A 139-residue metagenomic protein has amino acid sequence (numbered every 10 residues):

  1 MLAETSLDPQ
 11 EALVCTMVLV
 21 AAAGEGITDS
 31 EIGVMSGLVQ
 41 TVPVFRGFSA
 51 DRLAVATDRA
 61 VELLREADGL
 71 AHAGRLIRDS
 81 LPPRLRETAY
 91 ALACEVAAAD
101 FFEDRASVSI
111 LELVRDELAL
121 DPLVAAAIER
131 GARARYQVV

Functional and structural regions predicted by a protein language model:
M1-V139: Small-residue-enriched hydrophobic alpha-helices in membranes
